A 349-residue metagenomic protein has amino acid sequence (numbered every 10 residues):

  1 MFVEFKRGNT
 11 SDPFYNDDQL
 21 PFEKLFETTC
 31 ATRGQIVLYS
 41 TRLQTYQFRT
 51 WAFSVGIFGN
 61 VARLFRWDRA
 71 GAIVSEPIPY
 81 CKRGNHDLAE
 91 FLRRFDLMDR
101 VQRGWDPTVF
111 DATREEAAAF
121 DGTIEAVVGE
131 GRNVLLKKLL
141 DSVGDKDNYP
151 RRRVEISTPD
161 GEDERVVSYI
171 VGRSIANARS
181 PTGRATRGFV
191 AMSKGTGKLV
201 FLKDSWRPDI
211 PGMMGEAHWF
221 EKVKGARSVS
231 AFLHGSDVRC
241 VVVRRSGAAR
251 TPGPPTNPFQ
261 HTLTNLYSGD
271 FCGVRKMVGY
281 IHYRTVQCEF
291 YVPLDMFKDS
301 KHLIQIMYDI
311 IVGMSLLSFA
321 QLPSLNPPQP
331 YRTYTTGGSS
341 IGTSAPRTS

Functional and structural regions predicted by a protein language model:
M1-H282, V286-E289, L294-K298: Intrinsically disordered, low-complexity terminal regions enriched in charged/polar residues
V37-R42, V312, Q329-R332: Contiguous, well-ordered alpha-helical segments that form the cores/surfaces of helical PPI scaffolds
E216, F220-V223, M314-L317, Y331: AlphaC helix (C-helix) of the protein kinase catalytic domain N-lobe, especially the conserved acidic-hydrophobic
P293-D309: Activation segment of protein kinase catalytic domains, centered on the conserved DFG
M307-I310, M314, P327: Residue(s) on the long, well-ordered alpha-helices that form the structural core of the protein kinase catalytic domain
L317-T348: Catalytic-loop of the protein kinase fold
